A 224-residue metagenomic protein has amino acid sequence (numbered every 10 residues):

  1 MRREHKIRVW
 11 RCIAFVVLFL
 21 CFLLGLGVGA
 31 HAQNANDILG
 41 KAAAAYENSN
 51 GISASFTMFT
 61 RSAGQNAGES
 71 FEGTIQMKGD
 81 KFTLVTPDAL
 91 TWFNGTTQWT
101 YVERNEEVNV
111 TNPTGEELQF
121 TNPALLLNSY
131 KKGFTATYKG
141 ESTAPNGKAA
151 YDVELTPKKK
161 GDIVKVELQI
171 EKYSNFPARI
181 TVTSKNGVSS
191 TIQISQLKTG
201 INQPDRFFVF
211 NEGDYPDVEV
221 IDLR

Functional and structural regions predicted by a protein language model:
M1-R11: N-terminal secretory signal peptides that target proteins for export/translocation
I13-L26: Bacterial N-terminal signal peptides
L26-A32: Sec/Tat signal peptide C-region and signal peptidase I cleavage site
A32-R61, N66-G68, G95-V164, D222-R224: Flexible, processing/modification-adjacent segments and terminal tails in exported/periplasmic/extracellular proteins
S70, G79, T86, I163-K165 (+1 more regions): Short beta-strand-initiation
E72-F120, K185, S190-T191: An acidic-aromatic
T135-L223: Gly/Pro-enriched, hydrophobic low-complexity segments that function as extracytoplasmic propeptides/linkers
